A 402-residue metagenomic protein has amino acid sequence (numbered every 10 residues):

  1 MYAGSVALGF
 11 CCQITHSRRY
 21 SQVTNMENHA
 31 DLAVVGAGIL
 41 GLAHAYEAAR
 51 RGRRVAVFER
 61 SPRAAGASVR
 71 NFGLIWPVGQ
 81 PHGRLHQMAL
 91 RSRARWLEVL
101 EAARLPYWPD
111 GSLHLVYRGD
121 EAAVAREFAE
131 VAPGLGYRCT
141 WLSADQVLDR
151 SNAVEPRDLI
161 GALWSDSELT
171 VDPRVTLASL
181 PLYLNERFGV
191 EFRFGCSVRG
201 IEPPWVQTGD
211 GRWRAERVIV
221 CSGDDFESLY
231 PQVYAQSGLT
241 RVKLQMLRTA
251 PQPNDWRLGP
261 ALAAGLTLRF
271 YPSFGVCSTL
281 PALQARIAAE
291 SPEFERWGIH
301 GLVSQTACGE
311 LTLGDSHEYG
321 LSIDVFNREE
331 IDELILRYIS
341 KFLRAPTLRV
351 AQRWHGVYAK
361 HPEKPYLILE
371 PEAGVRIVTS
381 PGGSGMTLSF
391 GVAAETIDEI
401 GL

Functional and structural regions predicted by a protein language model:
N28-A30, T208-R217: Core beta-strand elements of the Rossmann-like FAD/NAD(P) dinucleotide-binding domain in flavoenzyme oxidoreductases
L32-A56: N-terminal Rossmann-like FAD-binding beta1-loop-alpha1 element of flavoenzymes
R50-S68: Glycine-rich FAD pyrophosphate-binding loop
F72-R150: Dinucleotide-binding Rossmann-like beta1-alpha1 core, especially the glycine-rich loop that anchors the ADP
Q87, Y117-V124, W164-L182, F326-I331: Short beta-strand to alpha-helix junction loop
W164-E202, W213, R217: Helical element adjacent to the flavin cofactor pocket in flavoenzyme catalytic cores
R212-G275: Central helical "cap/lid" subdomain
G298-H300, T306-T312, E318-L402: C-terminal catalytic lobe of FAD-dependent flavoproteins
